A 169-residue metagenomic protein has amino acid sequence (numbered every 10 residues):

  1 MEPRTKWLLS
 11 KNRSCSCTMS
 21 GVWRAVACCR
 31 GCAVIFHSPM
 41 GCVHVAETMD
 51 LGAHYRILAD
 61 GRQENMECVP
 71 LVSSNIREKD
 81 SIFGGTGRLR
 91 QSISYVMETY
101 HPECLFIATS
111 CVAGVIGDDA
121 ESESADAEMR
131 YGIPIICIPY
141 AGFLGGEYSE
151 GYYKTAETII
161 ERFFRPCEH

Functional and structural regions predicted by a protein language model:
M1-H169: An N-terminal assembly and electron-transfer interface module characteristic of large anaerobic redox and radical
